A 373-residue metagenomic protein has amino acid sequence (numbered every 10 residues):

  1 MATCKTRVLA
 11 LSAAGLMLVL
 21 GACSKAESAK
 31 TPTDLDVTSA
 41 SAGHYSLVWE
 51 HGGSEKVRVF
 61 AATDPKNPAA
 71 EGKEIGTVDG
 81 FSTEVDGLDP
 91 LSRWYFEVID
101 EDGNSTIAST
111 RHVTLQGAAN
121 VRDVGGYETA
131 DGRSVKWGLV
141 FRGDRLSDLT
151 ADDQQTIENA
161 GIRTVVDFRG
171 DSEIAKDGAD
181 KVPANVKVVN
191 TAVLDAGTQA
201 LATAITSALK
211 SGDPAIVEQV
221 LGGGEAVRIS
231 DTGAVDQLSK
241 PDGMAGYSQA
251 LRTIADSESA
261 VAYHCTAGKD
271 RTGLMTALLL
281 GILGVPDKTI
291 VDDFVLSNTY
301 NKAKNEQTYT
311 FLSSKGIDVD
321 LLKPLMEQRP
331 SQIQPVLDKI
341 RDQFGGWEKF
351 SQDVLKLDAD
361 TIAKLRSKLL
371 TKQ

Functional and structural regions predicted by a protein language model:
M1-S12: Bacterial N-terminal signal peptides that target proteins for export
A10, M17, D242: Extracytoplasmic thiol/disulfide redox context detector
S12-A14, S92: Non-catalytic accessory regions used for complex assembly or targeting
V19-A22: C-terminal motif of bacterial Sec signal peptides marking the signal peptidase cleavage site
S24-V261, L274-Q373: Cys-dependent protein tyrosine phosphatase-like superfamily
H264: Catalytic nucleophile loop of clan PA
A267, R271-T272: Ser/Thr-glycine-rich phosphate-binding loops at phosphate-binding pockets of nucleotides, nucleotide cofactors
